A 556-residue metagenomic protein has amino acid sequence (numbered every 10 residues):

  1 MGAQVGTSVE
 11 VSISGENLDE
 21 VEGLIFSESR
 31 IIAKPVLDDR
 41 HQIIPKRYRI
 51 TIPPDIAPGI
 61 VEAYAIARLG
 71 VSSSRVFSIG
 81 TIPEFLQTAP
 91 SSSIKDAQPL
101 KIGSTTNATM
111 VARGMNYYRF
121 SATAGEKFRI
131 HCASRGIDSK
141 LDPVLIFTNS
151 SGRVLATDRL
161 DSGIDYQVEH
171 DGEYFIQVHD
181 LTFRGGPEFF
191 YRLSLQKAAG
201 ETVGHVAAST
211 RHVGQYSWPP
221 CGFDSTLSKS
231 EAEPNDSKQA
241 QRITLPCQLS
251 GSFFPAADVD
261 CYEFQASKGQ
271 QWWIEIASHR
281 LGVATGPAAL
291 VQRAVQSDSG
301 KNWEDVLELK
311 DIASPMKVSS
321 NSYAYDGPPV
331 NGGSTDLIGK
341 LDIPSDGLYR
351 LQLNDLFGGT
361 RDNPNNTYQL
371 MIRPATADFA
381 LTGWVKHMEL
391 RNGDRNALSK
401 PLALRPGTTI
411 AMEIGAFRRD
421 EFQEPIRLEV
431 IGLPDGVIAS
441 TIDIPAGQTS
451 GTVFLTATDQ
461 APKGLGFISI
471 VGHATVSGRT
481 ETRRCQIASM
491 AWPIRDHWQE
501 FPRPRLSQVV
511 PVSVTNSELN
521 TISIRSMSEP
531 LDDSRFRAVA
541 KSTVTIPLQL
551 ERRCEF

Functional and structural regions predicted by a protein language model:
M1-V36, H41-P45, P54, A65-R68 (+14 more regions): Acidic, Ser/Thr/Pro-rich low-complexity intrinsically disordered segments
Y48-I56, I414-F417, S440-I444, G451-P462: Extracellular/luminal low-complexity segments enriched in Ser/Thr/Pro
I56-A67, T456, K463-A474: A short beta-strand micro-motif common to beta-rich folds, especially ectodomain repeats
L69-R75, G80-L86, D96-Q98: Surface-exposed loop/turn and intrinsically disordered segments
V71-G80, F190, T480-I487: Edge beta-strands of extracellular beta-sandwich domains
S72-S74, S450, S507: Short Trp-Ser/Thr-centered turn/loop motifs at beta-strand boundaries
R350, Q369-T382, R391, L402-R405 (+3 more regions): Large eukaryotic, non-enzymatic subunits of multiprotein complexes that serve as scaffolds/tethers, characterized by
